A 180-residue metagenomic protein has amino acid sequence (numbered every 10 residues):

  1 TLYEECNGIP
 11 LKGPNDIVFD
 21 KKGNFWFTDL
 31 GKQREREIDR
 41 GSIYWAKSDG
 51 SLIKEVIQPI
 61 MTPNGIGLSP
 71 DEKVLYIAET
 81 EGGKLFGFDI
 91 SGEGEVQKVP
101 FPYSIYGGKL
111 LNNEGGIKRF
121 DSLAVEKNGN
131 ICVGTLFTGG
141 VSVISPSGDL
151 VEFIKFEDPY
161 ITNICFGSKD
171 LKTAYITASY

Functional and structural regions predicted by a protein language model:
T1, G41-Y44, K84-F86, G140-S142: A short loop-to-beta-strand structural motif that recurs across blades of beta-propeller domains
N7-F25, L30, S42, I53-V74 (+2 more regions): Beta-rich, blade/repeat-based domains predominating in secreted/periplasmic proteins but also intracellular
T28, A78, G134, Y175-S179: Residue-level marker for isolated small/hydroxyl-bearing positions within beta-strands of beta-sheet-rich domains
G31-G41, T80-G83, L136-F137: Short, solvent-exposed loop/turn segments at conserved positions within beta-propeller repeat blades
D49-S51, G82, G92, I105 (+2 more regions): Short coil turn/linker residues within repeat-based beta-strand modules
G87-P100: Short loop/turn segments immediately following beta-strands, especially the blade-tip and inter-blade linker loops
F137-Y180: C-terminal closing repeat unit and adjoining cap/tail of repeat-based domains
